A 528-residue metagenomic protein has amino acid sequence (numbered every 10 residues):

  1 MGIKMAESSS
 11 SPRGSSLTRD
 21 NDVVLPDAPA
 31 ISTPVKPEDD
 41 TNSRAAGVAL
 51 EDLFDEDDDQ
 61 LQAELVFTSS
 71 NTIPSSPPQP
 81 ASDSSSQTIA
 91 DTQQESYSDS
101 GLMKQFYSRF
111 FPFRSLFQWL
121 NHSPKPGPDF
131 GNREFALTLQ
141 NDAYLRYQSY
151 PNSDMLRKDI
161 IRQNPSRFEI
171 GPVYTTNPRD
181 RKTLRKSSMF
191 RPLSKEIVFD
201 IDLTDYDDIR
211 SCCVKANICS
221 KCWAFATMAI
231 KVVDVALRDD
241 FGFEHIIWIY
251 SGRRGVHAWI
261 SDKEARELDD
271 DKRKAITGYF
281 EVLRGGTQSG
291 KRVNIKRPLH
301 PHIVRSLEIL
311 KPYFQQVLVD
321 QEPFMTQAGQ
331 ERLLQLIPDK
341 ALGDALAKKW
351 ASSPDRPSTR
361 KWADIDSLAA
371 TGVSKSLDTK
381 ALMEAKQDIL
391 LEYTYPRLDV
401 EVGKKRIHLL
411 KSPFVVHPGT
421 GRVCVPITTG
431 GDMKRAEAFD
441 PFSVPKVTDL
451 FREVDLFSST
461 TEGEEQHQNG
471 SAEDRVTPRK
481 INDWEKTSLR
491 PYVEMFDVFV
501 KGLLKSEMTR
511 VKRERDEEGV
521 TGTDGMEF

Functional and structural regions predicted by a protein language model:
G2, A6-S86: Acidic, serine/threonine-rich intrinsically disordered low-complexity regions
N71-P74, S84, M189-I218, L283 (+3 more regions): Residues forming anionic-ligand binding surfaces in small-molecule and nucleic-acid pockets of primarily soluble enzymes
E95, D99-K215, V400-V402, P418 (+5 more regions): SsDNA-processing nucleotidyl-transfer enzymes
K182-M189, D234-R238, G242-Y250: Catalytic micro-motifs at enzyme active sites that drive phosphoryl/nucleotidyl and oxygen chemistry
E196-F199, H245-D271, K411: Histidine-centered divalent-metal-coordination microenvironment in nucleic-acid enzymes
N217-F243: Long, well-ordered alpha-helical scaffolding segments within enzyme catalytic domains, especially pronounced
F280-I389: Long, charge-rich alpha-helical interaction segments
T429-F528: Extended, amphipathic alpha-helical scaffolds
